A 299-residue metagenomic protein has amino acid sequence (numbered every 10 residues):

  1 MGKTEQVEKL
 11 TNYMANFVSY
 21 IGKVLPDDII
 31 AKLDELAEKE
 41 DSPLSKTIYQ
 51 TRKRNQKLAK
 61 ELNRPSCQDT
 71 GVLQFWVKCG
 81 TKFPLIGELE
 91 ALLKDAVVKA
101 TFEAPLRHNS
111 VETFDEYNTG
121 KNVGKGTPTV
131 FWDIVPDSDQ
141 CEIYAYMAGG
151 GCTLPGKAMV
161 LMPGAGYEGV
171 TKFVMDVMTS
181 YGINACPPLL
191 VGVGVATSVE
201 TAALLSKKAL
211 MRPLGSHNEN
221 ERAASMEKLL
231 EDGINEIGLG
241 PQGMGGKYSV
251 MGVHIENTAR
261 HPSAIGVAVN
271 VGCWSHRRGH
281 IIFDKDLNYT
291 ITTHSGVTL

Functional and structural regions predicted by a protein language model:
M1-V193, S198-L299: Non-transmembrane, aqueous-exposed alpha-helical and coiled segments at domain scale
